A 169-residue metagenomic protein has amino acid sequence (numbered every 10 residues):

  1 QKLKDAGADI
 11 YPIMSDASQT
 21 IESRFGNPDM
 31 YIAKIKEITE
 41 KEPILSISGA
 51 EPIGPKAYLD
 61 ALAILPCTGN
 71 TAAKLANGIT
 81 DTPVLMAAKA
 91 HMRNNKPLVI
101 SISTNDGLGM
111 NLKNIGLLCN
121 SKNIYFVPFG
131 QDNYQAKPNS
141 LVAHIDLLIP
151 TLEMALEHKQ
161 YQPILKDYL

Functional and structural regions predicted by a protein language model:
Q1-T82, M86-L98, N105-L169: A cross-family phosphate/adenosyl-ligand binding-site feature
